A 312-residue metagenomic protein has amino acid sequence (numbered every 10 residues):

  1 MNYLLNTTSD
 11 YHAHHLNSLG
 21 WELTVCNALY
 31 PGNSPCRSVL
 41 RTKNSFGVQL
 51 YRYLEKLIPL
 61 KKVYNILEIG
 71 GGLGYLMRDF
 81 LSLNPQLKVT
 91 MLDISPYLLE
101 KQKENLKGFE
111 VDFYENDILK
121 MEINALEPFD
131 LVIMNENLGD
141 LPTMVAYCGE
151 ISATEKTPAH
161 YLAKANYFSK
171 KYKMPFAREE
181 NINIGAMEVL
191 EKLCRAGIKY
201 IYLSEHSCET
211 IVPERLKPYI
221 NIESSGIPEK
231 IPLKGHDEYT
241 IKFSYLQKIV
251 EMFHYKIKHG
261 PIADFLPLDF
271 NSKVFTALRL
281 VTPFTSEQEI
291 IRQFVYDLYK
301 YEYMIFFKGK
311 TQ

Functional and structural regions predicted by a protein language model:
H15-I58: Class I SAM-dependent methyltransferase Rossmann-like catalytic core, especially the SAM/SAH-binding loop
K62-G72: Conserved class I S-adenosyl-L-methionine
L73-Q86: Conserved SAM-binding loop of SAM-dependent methyltransferases across substrates and taxa, primarily the Class I
K88-D93: Conserved SAM-binding motif I beta-strand of class I
S95-Y97: Conserved SAM/SAH-binding beta-strand->alpha-helix loop
Q102-K103: Conserved SAM-binding loop
L119, F129-I151, M174-N181: A short SAM/SAH-binding and catalytic strip from SAM-dependent methyltransferases
S204-Q312: Rossmann-like AdoMet/SAM-dependent catalytic core
